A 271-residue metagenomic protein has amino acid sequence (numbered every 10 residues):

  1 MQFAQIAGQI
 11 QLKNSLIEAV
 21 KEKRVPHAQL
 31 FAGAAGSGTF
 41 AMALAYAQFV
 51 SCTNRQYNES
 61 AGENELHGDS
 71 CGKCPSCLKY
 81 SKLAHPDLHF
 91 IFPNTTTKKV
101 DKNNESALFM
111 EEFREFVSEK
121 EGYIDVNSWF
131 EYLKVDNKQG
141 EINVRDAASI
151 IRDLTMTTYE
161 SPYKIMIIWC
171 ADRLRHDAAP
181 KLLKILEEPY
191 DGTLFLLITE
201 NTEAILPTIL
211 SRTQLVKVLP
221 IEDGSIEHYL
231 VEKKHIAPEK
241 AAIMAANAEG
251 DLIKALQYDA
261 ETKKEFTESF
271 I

Functional and structural regions predicted by a protein language model:
Q2-D177: Clamp-loader machinery-focused feature within the broader ASCE/P-loop NTPase space
Q2-F49, T53-G68, P75-K79, D191-L194 (+1 more regions): Charged, glycine-rich active-site and insertion segments that engage polyanionic ligands
F130-L133, H176-K181, F195-L196, E222-I226: Short charge-dense sequence patches
I151, L174, E187-P189, I198 (+1 more regions): C-terminal low-complexity, acidic/polar tails when present
R152, K184, S211: Conserved adenine-binding aromatic site and its adjacent loop/helix in ATP-hydrolyzing domains
T155, P180-L194: Conserved catalytic/switch belt of AAA+ P-loop NTPases
I165-W169, L182, T193-T199: Structural recognition of the conserved hydrophobic beta-strand(s) that form the central parallel beta-sheet of P-loop
